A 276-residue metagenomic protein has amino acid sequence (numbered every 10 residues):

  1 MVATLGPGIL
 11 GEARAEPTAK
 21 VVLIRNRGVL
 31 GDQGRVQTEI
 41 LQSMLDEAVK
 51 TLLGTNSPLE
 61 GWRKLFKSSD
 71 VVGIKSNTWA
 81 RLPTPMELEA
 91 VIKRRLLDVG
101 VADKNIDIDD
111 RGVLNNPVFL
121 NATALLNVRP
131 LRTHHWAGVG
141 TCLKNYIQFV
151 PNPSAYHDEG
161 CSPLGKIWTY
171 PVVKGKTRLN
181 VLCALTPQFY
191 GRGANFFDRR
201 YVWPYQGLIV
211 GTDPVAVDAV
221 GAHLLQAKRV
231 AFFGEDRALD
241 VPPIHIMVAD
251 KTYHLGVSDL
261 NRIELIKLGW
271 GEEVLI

Functional and structural regions predicted by a protein language model:
M1-I276: N-terminal and secondary-structure boundary signal
